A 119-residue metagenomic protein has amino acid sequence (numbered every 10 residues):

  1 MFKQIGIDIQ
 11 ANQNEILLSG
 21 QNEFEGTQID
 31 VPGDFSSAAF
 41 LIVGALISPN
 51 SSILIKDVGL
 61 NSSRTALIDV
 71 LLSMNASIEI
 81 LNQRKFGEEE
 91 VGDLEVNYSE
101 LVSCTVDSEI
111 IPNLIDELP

Functional and structural regions predicted by a protein language model:
M1-P119: Short, structured segments at the rim of ligand-binding sites
